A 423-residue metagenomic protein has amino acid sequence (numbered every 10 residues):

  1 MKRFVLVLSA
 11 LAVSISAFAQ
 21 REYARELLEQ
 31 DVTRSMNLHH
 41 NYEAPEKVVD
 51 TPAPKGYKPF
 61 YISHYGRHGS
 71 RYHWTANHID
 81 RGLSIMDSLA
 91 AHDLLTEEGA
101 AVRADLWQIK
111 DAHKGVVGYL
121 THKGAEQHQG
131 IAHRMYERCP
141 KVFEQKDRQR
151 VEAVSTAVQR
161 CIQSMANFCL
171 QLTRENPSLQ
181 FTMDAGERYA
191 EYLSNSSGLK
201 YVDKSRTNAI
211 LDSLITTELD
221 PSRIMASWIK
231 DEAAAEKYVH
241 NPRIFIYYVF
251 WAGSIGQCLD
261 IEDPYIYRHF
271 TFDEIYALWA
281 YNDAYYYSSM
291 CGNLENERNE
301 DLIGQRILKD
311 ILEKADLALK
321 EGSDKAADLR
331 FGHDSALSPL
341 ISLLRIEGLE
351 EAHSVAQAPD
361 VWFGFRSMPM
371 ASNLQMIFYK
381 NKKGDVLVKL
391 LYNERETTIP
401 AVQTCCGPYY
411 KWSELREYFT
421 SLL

Functional and structural regions predicted by a protein language model:
M1-E22: Bacterial Sec-dependent N-terminal signal peptides
Q20-E152, T156-D328, G332-L423: Signature for phosphate-centric chemistry
